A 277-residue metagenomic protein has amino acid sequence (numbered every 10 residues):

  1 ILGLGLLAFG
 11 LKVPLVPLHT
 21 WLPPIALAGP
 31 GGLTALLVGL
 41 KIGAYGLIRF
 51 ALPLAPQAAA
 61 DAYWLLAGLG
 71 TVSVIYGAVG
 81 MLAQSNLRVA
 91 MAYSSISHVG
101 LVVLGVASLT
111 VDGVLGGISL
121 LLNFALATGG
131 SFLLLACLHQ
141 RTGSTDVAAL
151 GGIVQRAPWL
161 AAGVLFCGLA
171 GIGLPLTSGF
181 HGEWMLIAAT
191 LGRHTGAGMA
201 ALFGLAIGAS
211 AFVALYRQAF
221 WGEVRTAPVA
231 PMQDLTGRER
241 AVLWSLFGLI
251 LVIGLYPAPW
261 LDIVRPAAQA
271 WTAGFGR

Functional and structural regions predicted by a protein language model:
I1-A8, A67-T71, G116-G130, G196-A209: Alpha-helical transmembrane segments
L2-G68, A92-Y93, S178: Short helix-boundary/re-entrant hairpin motifs in multi-pass inner-membrane proteins
L11, M81-D146: Alpha-helical multi-pass transmembrane bundles of energy-transducing inner-membrane proteins
V16, A127-L134, A197-P231: Predominantly late transmembrane helices and immediately cytosolic-facing juxtamembrane segments
L18, Q84-L87, L138-I153, L215-L235: Alpha-helical transmembrane segments
A28-G46, S94-S108, A157-G168: Small-residue-rich segments of transmembrane alpha-helices in multi-pass membrane proteins, especially helix faces
I48-A62, V102-L120, A189-A197, R277: Helix-coil boundary and interhelical linker segments in multi-pass alpha-helical membrane proteins
A157-L160, F212-R277: Cytoplasmic/organellar membrane-interface segments at the starts of transmembrane helices in multi-pass inner-membrane
